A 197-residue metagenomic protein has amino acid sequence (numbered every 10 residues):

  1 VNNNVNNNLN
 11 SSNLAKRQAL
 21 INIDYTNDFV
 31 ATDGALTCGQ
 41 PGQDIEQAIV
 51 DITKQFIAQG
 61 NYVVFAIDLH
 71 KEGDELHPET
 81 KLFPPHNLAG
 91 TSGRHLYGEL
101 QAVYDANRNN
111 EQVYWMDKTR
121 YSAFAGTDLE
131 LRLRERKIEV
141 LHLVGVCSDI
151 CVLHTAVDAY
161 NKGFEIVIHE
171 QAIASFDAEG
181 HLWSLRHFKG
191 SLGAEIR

Functional and structural regions predicted by a protein language model:
N2, N7-A19, A48-N61, P84-R197: Active-site-adjacent betaalpha module
A19-Y25: N-terminal nucleotide-binding beta1-loop-alpha1 segment
Y25, D68-L69, V146, A172: Active-site metal-binding loops of divalent metal-dependent hydrolases
T26-T32: Short acidic, Gly/Ser-rich segments with clustered Asp/Glu that frequently serve as metal-coordination loops in enzyme
G34-G42, K81-N87: Short glycine-enriched, charge-decorated loop/helix-capping segments at active-site entrances that position
G39-D51: Loop-to-helix element that buttresses phosphate recognition and phosphoryl-transfer chemistry
N61-D68: Short beta-strand segments at enzyme active-site cores
D74-P78: Metal-dependent catalytic neighborhoods of phosphoester/phosphodiester hydrolases
